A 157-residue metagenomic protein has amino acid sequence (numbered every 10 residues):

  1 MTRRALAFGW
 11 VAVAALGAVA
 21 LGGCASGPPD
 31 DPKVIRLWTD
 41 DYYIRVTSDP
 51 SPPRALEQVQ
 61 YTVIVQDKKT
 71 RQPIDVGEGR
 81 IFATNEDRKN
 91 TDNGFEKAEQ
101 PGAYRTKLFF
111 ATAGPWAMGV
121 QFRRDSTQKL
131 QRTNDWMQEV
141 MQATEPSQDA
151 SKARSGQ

Functional and structural regions predicted by a protein language model:
M1-G22: Sec-dependent bacterial lipoprotein signal peptides
C24-Q157: N-terminal soluble domains immediately following signal/targeting peptides that reside in extracytoplasmic
